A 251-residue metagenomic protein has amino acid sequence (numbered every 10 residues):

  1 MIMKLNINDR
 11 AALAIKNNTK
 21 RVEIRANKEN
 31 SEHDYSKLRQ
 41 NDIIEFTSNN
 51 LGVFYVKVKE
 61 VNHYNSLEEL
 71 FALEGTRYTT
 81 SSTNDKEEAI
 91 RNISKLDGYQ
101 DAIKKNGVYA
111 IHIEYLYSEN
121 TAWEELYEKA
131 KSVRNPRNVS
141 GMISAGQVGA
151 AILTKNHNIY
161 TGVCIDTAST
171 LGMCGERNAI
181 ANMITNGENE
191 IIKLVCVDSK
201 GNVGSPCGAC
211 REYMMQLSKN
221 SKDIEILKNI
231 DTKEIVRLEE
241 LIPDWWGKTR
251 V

Functional and structural regions predicted by a protein language model:
M1-Q40: Compositionally biased, charged N-terminal/linker segments
N41-N49, I226: Short conserved beta-strand and strand-loop elements enriched in small hydrophobics with frequent Asp/Gly
V53-H63: Short beta-strand-centered aromatic/proline hotspots
L70-T121: Contiguous surface segments at macromolecular interaction interfaces
N120-S140, E188-V251: C-terminal binding/interaction regions
S144-T154: Short beta-strand scaffold segments in enzyme catalytic cores
N158-I159: Hydrophobic "anchor" residues
V163-R177: Compact, glycine-rich, soluble single-domain proteins
